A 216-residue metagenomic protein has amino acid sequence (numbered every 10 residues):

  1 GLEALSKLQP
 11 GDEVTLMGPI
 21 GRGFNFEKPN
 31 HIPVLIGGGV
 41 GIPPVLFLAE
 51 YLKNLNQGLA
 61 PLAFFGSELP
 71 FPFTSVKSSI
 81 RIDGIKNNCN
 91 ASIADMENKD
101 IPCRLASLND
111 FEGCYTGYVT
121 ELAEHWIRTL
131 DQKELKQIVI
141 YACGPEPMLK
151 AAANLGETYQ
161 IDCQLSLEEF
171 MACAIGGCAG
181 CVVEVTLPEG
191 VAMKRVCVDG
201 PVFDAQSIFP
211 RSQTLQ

Functional and structural regions predicted by a protein language model:
G1-V34: FAD-binding FR-type
F26, V45-F47, A151-A153: Short glycine-/acidic-enriched loop or helix-start segments at secondary-structure transitions that form or flank
K28, N56, K133-L135: Short, flexible coil/linker segments at domain boundaries that flank nucleotide/cofactor-interacting
N30, N54-P61: Conserved S-adenosyl-L-methionine
I32-P43: Short, glycine-rich nucleotide/cofactor-binding loops
P44-N56: Histidine-anchored nucleotide/phosphate-binding helix
F64, L69-Q216: Reductase modules of NAD(P)H-dependent flavoproteins
